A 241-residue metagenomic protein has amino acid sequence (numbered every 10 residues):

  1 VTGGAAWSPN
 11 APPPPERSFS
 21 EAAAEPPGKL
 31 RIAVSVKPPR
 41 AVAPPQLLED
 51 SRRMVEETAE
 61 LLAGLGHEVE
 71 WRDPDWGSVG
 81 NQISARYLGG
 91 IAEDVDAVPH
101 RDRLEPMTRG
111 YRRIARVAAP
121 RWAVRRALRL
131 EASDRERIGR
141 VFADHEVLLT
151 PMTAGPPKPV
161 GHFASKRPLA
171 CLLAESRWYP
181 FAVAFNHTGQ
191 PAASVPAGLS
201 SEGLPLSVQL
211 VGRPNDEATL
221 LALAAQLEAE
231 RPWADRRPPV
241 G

Functional and structural regions predicted by a protein language model:
V1-E57, E230-G241: A short helix-breaking turn/cap at a secondary-structure junction
T2-W7, E60-E68, H100, A143 (+1 more regions): Generic secondary-structure signature for well-ordered alpha-helical cores
A11, G90, K158-Y179: Short, surface-exposed loop/helix-turn segments at secondary-structure junctions that function as lids/hinges flanking
E21-A41, E70, R86-G139, P151-G155 (+2 more regions): Short helix-loop capping/hinge segments that flank enzyme active sites or metal/cofactor-binding pockets
L61, V183-N186, E202: Hydrophobic/aromatic ligand-binding patch that stacks against planar heteroaromatic rings of cofactors or nucleotides
R137, A170-V195: Small-aliphatic-rich amphipathic alpha-helix that forms the alpha element of a beta-alpha
E146-V147: Short, Asp-centered acidic motifs that coordinate Mg2+ and/or phosphate in catalytic or ligand-binding sites
L204-R213, L220-L221: Short, well-ordered beta-strand elements
